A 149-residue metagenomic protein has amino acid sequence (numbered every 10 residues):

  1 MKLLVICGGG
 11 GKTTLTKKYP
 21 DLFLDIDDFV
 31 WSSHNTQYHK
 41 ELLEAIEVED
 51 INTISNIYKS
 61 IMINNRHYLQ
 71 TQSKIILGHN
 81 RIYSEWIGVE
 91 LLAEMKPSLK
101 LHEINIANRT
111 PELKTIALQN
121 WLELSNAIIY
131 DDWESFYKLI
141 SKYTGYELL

Functional and structural regions predicted by a protein language model:
M1-P20: Glycine-rich phosphate-binding P-loop
K2-I6, F23-D25, S73-N80, L91-E94: Short, hydrophobic beta-strand segments that form beta-sheet elements in well-ordered domains
G10, L15, W31-H34, I104-I106 (+1 more regions): Preference for well-ordered, secondary-structure-rich cores of eukaryotic proteins
K17-L69: Conserved substrate/cofactor phosphate-moiety recognition/catalytic segment in nucleotide-dependent phosphotransferases
I46-I54, P111-S125: A polyampholytic, Gly/Pro-enriched intrinsically disordered region
N52, M62-K74, S84-I87, W121-E123: Flexible, charged surface loops at secondary-structure boundaries
G78-R81, E85-N108: Conserved phosphate-donor/acceptor-positioning beta-strand/loop module used by diverse small-molecule
L122-L149: NTP-dependent small-molecule kinase module
